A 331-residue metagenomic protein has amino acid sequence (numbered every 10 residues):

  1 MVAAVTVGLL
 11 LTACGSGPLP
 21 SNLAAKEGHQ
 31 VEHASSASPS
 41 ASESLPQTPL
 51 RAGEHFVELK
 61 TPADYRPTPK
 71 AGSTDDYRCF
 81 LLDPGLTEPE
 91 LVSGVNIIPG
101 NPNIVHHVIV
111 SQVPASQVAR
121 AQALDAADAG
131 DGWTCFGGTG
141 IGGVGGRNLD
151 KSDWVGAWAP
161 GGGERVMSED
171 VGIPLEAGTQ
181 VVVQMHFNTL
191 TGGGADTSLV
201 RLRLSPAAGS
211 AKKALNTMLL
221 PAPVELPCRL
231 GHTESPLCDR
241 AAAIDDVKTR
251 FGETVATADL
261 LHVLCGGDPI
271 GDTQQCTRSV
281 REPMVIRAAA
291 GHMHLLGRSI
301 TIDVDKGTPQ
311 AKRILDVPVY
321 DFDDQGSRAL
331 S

Functional and structural regions predicted by a protein language model:
M1-V7: Sec-dependent N-terminal signal peptides
L10-A13: C-terminal motif of bacterial Sec signal peptides marking the signal peptidase cleavage site
G15-P18: Bacterial signal peptide processing site
E27-S331: Beta-strand-centric surfaces of beta-sandwich/beta-rich domains
